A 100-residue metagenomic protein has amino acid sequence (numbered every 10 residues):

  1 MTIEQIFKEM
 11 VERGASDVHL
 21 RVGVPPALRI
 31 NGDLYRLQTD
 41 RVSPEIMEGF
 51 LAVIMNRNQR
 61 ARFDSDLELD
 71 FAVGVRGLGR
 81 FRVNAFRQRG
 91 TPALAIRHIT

Functional and structural regions predicted by a protein language model:
M1-T100: N-terminal "pre-motor" subdomain/linker immediately upstream of P-loop NTPase catalytic cores
